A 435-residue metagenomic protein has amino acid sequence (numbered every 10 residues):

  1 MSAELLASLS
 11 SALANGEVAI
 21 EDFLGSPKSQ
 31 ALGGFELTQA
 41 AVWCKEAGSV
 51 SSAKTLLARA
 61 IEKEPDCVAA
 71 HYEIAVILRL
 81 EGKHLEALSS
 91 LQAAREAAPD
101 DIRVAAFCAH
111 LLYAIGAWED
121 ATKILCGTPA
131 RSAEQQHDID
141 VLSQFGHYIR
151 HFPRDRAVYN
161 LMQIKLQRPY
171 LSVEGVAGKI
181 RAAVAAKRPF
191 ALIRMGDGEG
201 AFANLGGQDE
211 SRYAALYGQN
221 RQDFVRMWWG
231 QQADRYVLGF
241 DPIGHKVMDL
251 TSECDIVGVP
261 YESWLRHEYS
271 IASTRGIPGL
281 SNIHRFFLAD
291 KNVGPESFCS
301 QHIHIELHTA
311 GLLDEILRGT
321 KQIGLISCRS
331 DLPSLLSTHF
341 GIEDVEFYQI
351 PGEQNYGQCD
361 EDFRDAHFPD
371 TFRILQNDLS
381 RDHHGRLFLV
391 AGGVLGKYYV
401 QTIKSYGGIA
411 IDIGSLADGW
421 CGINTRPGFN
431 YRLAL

Functional and structural regions predicted by a protein language model:
F23-P27, R59-A60, A93-A94, G127-T128: Canonical positions in the second alpha-helix
A31-L32, P65, P99, S132-E134: Short coil turns that delineate tetratricopeptide repeat
H137-E343: Electropositive, gly/pro-rich neighborhoods at or near active sites that engage anionic ligands
